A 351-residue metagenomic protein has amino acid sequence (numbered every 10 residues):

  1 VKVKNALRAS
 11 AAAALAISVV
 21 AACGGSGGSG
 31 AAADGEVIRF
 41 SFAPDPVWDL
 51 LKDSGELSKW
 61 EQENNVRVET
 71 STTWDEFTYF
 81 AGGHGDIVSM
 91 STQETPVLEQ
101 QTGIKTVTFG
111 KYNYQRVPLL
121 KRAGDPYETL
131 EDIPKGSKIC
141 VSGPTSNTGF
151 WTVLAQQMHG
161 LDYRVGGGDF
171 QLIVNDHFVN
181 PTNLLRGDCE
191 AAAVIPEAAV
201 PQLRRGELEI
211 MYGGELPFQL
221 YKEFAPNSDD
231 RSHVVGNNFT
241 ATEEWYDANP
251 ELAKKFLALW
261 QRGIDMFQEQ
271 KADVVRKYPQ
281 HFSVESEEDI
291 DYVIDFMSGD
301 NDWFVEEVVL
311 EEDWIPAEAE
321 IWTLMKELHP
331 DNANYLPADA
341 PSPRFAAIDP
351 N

Functional and structural regions predicted by a protein language model:
V1-V37, P350-N351: Short, low-complexity disordered leader/linker segments with a strong preference for bacterial N-terminal type II
A32-V174, N183, E190, E207-I210: Short, glycine-/small- and polar/acidic-enriched structural segments that line small-molecule recognition paths
S58-E63, Y163-R164, L216-S232, N301-W314: Short, solvent-exposed loop/beta-turn-alpha elements that line the ligand-binding surface or hinge of extracytoplasmic
S71, S142, S146-F150, F178 (+4 more regions): Soluble non-cytosolic domains of exported or imported proteins
Q93-E94, V179-T182, R186-P279: Pocket-lining segment of extracytoplasmic ligand-binding domains
Y163-D169, F282-D295, P330-A340: Short, surface-exposed acidic
Y246-L328: Secondary-structure end/capping motifs
I315-N351: Conserved C-terminal helix/tail region of periplasmic/extracytoplasmic solute-binding proteins
